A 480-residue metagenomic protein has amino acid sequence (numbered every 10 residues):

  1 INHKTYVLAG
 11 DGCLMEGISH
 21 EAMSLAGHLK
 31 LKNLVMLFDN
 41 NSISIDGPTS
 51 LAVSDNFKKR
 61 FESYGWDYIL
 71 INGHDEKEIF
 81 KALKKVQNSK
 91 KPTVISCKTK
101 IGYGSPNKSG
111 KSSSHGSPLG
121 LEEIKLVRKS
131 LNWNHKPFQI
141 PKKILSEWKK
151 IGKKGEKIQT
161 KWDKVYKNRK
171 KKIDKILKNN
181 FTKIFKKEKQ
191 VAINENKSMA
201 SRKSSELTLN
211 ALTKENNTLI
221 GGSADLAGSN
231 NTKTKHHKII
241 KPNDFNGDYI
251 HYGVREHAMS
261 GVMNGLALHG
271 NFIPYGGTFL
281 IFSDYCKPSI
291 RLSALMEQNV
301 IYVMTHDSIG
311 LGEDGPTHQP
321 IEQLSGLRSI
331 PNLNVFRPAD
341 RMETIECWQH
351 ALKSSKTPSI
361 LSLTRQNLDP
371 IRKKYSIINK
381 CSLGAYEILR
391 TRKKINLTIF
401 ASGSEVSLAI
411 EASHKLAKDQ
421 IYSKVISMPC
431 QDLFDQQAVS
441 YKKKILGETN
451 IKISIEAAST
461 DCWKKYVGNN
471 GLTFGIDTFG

Functional and structural regions predicted by a protein language model:
I1-Y6, S146, K150-S362, N367 (+2 more regions): Thiamine diphosphate
N2, Y6, S19-Q139, G310-P316 (+2 more regions): Thiamine diphosphate
G10, I71, S223, G277-T278 (+3 more regions): Small/polar loops that bind or transfer phosphate-bearing groups
G12, N72, G253-E256, F279-L280 (+1 more regions): Short loop or secondary-structure boundary microenvironments that flank and position key functional residues
G12-I18: Short acidic, Gly/Ser-rich segments with clustered Asp/Glu that frequently serve as metal-coordination loops in enzyme
